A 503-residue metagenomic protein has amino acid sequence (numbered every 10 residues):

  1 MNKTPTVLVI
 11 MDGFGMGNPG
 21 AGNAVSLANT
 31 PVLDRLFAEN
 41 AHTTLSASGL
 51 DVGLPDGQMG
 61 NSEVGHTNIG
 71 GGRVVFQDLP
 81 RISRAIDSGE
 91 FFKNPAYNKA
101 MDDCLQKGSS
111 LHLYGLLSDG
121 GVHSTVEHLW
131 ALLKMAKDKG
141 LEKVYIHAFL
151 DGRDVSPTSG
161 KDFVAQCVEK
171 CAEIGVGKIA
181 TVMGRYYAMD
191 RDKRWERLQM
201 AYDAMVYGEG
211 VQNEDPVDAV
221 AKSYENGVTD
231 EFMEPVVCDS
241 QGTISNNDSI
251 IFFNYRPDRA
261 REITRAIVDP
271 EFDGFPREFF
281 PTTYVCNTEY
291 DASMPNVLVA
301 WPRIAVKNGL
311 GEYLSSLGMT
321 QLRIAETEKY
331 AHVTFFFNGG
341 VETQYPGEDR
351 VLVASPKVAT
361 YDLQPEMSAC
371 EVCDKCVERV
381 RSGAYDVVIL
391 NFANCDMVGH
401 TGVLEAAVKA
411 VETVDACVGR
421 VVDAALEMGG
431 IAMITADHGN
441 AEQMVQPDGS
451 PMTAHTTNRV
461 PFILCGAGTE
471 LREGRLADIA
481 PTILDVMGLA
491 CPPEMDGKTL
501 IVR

Functional and structural regions predicted by a protein language model:
M1-R503: Feature captures the catalytic ectodomains and active-site-proximal regions of enzymes that hydrolyze or transfer
